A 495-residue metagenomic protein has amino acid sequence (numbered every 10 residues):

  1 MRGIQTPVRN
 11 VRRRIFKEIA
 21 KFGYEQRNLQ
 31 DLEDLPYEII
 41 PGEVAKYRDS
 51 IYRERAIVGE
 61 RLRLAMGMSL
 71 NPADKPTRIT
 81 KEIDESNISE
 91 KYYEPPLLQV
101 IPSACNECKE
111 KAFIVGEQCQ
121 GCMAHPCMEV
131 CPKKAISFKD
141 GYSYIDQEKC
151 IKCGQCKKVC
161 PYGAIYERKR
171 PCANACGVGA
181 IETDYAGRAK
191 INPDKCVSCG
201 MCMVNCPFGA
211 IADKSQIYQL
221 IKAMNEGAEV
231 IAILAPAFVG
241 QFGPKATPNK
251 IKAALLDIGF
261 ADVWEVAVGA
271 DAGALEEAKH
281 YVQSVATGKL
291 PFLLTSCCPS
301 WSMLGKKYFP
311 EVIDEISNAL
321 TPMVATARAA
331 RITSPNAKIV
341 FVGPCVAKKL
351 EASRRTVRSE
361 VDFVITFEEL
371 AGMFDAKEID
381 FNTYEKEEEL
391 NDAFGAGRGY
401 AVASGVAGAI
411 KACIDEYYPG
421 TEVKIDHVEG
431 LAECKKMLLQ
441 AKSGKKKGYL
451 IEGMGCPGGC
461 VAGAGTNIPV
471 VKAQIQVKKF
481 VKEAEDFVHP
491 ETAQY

Functional and structural regions predicted by a protein language model:
M1-A73, D213-Y495: Iron-sulfur-associated redox domains of electron-transfer enzymes in respiratory and anaerobic energy metabolism
E54-E90, L97-L98, C108, C122: Core subunits and conserved enzymes of cellular information-processing and envelope-translocation systems across
N87-G116, K133-K134: N-terminal [4Fe-4S]-dependent radical SAM core
L98, P102-A112, C122-C127, C153-C156 (+4 more regions): Cysteine-cluster motifs in flexible loop/terminal segments that predominantly coordinate metals
V115, D146, N192, L234-A235 (+1 more regions): A secondary-structure boundary/capping signal
A124-Q147, Q155-N192, V197, M201-Q216: Iron-sulfur cluster-binding cysteine motifs and their immediate structural context in ferredoxin-like electron-transfer
